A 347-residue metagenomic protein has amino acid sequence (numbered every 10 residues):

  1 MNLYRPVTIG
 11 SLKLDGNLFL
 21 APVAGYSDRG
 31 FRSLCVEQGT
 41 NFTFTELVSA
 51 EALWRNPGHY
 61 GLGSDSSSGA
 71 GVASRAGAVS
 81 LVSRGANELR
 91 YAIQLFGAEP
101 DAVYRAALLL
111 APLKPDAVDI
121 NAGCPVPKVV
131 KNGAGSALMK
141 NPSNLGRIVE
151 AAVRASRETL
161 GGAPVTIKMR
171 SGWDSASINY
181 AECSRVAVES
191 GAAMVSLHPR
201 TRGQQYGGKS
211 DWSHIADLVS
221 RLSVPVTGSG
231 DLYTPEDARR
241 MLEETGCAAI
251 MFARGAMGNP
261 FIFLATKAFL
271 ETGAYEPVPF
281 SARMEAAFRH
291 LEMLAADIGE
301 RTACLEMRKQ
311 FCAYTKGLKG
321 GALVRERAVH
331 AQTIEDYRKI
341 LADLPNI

Functional and structural regions predicted by a protein language model:
M1-I347: Flavin-dependent oxidoreductase catalytic cores
